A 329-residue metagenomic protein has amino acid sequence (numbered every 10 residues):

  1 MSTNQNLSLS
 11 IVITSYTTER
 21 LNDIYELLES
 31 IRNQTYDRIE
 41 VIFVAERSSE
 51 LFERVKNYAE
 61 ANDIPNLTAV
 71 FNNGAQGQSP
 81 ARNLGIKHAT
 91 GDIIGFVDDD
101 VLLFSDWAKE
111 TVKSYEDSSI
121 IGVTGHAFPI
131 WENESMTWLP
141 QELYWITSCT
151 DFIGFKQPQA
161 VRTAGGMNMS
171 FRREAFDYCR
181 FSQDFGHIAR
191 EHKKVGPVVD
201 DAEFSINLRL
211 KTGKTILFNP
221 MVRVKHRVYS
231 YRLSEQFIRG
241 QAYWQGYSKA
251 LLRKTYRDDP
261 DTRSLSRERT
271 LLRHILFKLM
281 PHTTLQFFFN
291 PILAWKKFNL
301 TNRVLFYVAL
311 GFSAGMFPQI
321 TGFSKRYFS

Functional and structural regions predicted by a protein language model:
M1-S30: N-proximal low-complexity "stem/linker" segments adjacent to membrane-targeting elements
L28-F71: Acidic donor-binding segment of Leloir-type glycosyltransferases
N72-A89: Glycine-rich, basic loop-to-helix element that forms the pyrophosphate-binding segment of sugar-nucleotide handling
I94: Short aromatic/hydrophobic "clamp" motif used to bind/position activated sugar donors
D106-L139: Conserved donor NDP-sugar-binding/catalytic core segment of glycosyltransferases
Q141-V161: Short, flexible, basic/aromatic active-site loop/helix in glycosyltransferases
H187-F204: Acidic donor-binding loop at a coil-to-helix junction in glycosyltransferase catalytic cores that engages
Y243-W244, D259-S329: Non-catalytic, C-terminal membrane-associated alpha-helical segments of glycosyltransferases
